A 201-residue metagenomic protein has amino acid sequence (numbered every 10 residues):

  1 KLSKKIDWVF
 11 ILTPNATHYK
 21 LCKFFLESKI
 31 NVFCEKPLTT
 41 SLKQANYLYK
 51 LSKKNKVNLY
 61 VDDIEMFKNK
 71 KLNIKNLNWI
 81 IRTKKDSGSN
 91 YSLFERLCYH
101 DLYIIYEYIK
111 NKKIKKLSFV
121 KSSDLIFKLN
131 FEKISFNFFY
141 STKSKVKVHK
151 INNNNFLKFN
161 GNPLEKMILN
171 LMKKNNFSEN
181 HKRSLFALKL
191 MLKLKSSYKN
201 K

Functional and structural regions predicted by a protein language model:
K1-Y49: Beta-loop-alpha module in the N-terminal Rossmann-like domain of NAD(P)-dependent dehydrogenases, especially those
D7, I30, V57-N58, I134: Short, well-ordered coil/turn segments that N-cap beta-strands
W8-T13, V57, N170-K201: C-terminal helix-rich "cap/oligomerization" subdomain common to oxidoreductases
P14-T17, L38-T39, I64-F67, K121-S123 (+1 more regions): Short beta->alpha connector loops
L26, Y49, L102, Y106 (+2 more regions): Non-transmembrane alpha-helical segments in soluble domains of secreted/periplasmic/extracellular proteins
T39-G88, D101: A contiguous active-site-proximal alpha/beta segment in oxidoreductase catalytic domains
T83-S144, K182-K189: Rossmann-like dinucleotide-binding domain that binds NAD(P)(H)
T142-K173: Interdomain hinge/lid region at the active-site interface of Rossmann-like NAD(P)-dependent oxidoreductases
